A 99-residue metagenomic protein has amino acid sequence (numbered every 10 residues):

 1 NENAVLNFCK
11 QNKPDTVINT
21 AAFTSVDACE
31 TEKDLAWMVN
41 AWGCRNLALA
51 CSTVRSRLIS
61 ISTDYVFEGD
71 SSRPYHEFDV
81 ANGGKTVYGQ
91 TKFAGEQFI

Functional and structural regions predicted by a protein language model:
N1-V39: NAD(P)H-binding glycine-rich loop region in Rossmannoid oxidoreductase-like domains and their noncatalytic homologs
L6, N19, C44-N46, L58 (+1 more regions): Residue-level detection of beta-strand scaffold positions
F8-N12, A50, F98: CheY-like receiver
V17-A21, L58-T63, E68: SDR active-site strand-loop-helix element
N19-T20, A48-A50, D79: Short hydrophobic/aromatic segments of transmembrane alpha-helices and their interfaces
T24, T63, T91: Ser/Thr-glycine-rich phosphate-binding loops at phosphate-binding pockets of nucleotides, nucleotide cofactors
T31, M38, G43-N46, V66-I99: Catalytic helix-loop patch of NAD(P)-dependent Rossmann-fold dehydrogenases
T53-R57: A short helix->loop->beta-strand "cap" motif at the edges of active sites that frequently abuts
